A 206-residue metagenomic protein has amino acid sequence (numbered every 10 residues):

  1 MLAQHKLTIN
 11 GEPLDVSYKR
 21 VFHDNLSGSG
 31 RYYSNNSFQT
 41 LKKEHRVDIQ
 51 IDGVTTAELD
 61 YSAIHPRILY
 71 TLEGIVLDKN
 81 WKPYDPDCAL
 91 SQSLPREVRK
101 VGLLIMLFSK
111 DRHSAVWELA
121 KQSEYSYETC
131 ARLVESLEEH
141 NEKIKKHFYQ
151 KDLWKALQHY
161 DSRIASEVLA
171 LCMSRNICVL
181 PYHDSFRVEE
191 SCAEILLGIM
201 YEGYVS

Functional and structural regions predicted by a protein language model:
M1-V47, D52-V54: Non-catalytic nucleic-acid-binding interfaces of large nucleic-acid enzymes and RNP effectors
S37-D152, Q158: Helical catalytic core of nucleic-acid polymerases
H45-I49, M173-L180: Short, flexible, solvent-exposed loop/turn segments with mixed acidic/basic and small polar residues
D60-Y61, L103, C178-E190: Catalytic palm active-site di-aspartate
F108, A170-I177, Y201, V205: Hydrophobic alpha-helix feature that most strongly marks membrane-spanning transmembrane helices and their immediate
S114-A115, N176-I177, P181, L196-G198: Extended hydrophobic-aromatic, low-complexity segments
A156-S174: Short amphipathic alpha-helix segments
C192-S206: Polymerase palm active-site segment centered on the conserved acidic dipeptide of motif C
